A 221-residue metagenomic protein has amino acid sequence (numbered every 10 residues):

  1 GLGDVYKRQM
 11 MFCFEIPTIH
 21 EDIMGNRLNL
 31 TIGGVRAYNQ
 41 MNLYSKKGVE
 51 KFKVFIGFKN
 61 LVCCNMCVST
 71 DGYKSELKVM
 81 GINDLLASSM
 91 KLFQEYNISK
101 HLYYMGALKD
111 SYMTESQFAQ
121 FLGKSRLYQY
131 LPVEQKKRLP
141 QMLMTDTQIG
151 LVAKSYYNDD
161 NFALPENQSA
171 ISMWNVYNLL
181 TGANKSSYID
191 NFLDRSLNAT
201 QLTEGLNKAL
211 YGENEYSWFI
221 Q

Functional and structural regions predicted by a protein language model:
L2-Y6: Short, small-residue-biased leader/transition segments that mark boundaries at the very start of proteins
M11, E15-Q221: Intrinsically disordered, low-complexity regions enriched in serine/threonine
